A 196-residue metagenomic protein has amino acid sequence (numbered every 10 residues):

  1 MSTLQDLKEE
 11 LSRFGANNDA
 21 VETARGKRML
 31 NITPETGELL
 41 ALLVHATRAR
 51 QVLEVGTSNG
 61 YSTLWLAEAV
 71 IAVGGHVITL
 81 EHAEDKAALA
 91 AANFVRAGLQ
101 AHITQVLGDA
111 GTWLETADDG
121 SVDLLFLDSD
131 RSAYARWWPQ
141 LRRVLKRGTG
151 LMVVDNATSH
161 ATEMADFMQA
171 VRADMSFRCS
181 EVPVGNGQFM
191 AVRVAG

Functional and structural regions predicted by a protein language model:
M1-L124, R131-V153, A157-G196: A short alpha-helical cap/connector motif
